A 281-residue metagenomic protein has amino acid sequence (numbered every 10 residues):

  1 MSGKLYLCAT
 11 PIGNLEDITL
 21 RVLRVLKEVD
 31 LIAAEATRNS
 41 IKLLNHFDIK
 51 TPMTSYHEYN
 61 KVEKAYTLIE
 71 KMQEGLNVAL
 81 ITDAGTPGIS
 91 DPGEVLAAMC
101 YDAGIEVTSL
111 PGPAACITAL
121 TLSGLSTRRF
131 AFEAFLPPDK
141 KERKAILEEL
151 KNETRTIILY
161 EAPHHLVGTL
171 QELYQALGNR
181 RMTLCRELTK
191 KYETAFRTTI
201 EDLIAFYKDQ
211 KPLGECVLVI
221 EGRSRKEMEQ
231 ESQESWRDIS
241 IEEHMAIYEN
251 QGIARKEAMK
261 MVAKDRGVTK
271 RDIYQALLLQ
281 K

Functional and structural regions predicted by a protein language model:
M1-H57: Glycine-rich, flexible N-terminal cofactor/catalytic loop recognition
S2, T156, P163-K281: A contiguous loop/helix-start segment that scaffolds small-molecule binding in enzyme catalytic cores
G3-L5, E74-A79, R155-T156: Loop/turn-to-beta-strand initiation segments
I12-G13, D83-P87, P163-H165, R223-R225: Short glycine-rich anion-binding loops that position phosphate/pyrophosphate groups of nucleotides and phosphorylated
L26-I32, G104-T108, T156-I157: Short active-site oxyanion
T54-V62, L136-D139: Conserved helicase motor
P92-L96, R255: Glycine-centered tight-turn and secondary-structure capping sites
V95-E153: Class I SAM-dependent methyltransferase SAM-binding "motif I" and its flanking Rossmann-like core
